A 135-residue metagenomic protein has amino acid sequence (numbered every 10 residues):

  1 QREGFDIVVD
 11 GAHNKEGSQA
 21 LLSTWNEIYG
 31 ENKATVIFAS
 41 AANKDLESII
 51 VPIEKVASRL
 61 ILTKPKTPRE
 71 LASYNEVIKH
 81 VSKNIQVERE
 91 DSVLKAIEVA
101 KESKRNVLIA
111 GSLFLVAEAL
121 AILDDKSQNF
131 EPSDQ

Functional and structural regions predicted by a protein language model:
Q1-R59: Nucleotide phosphate-binding/pyrophosphate-handling subdomain across enzymes that bind or process nucleotide phosphates
D6-I7, I50-L108: C-terminal helical cap/extension that packs against the catalytic core of soluble nucleotide-cofactor enzymes
A20-L22, I49-V51, S73-N75, L120-L123 (+1 more regions): Short amphipathic alpha-helical segments
Y29, S82-N84, Q128: Short helix-capping segments at alpha-helix termini
P65-P68, N129-Q135: Short, flexible loop segments at boundaries between secondary-structure elements
S112: Active-site-proximal loop/hinge segments that shape catalytic or ion-binding/gating pockets
L115-A117: Short, active-site-adjacent cap segments at secondary-structure transitions
